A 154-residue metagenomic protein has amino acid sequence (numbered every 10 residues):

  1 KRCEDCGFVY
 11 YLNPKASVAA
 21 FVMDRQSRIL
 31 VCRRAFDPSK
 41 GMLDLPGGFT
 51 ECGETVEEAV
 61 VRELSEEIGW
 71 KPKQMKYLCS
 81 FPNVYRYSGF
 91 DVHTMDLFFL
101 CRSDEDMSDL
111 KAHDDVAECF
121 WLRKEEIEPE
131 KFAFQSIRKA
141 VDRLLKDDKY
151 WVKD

Functional and structural regions predicted by a protein language model:
K1-A20: Acidic, metal-coordinating catalytic segment for phosphate/diphosphate chemistry, firing primarily on the Nudix
L12-P14, M42, G89-M95, K111-V116: A generic structural micro-feature
V22-M23, V31, C101, W121: Conserved hydrophobic "DFG−1" position in protein kinase catalytic cores
D24-E66: Conserved Nudix-box catalytic region and its N-terminal flanking loop in Nudix hydrolases and closely related
W70-S80: A short coil-to-beta-strand element that immediately follows conserved catalytic motifs
C79-S108: Active-site-adjacent beta-strand/loop module that shapes the phosphate/pyrophosphate-binding cleft
L110-A140: NUDIX/MutT-family hydrolases
R138-D154: Charged phosphate-binding loop/patch that engages nucleotide di/tri-phosphates or the phosphate backbone of nucleic
